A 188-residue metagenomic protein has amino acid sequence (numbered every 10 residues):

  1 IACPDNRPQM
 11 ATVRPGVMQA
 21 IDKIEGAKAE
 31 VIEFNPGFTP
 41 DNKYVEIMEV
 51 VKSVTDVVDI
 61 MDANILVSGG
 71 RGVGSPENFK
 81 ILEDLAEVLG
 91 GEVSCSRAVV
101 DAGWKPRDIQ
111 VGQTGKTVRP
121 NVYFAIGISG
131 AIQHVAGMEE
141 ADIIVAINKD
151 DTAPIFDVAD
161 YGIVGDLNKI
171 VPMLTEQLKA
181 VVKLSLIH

Functional and structural regions predicted by a protein language model:
I1-L186: N-terminal glycine-rich FAD/FM-binding segment characteristic of electron-transfer flavoproteins
